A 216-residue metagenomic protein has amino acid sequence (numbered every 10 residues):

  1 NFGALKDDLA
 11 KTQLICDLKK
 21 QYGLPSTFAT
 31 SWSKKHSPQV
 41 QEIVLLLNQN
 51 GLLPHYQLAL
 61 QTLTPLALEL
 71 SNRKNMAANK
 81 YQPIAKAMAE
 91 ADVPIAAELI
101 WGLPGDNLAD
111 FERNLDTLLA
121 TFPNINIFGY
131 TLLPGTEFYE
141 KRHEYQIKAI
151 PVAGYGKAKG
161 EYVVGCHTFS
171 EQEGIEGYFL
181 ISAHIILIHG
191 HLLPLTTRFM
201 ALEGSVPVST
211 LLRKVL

Functional and structural regions predicted by a protein language model:
N1, S31-K35, G135, P194-S205: A glycine-rich phosphate-binding loop feature that marks nucleotide/adenosyl-phosphate handling sites
N1-A96, W101-L103: Conserved SAM/AdoMet-binding glycine-rich loop
C16, Q82-A85, A89, E112-F122 (+1 more regions): Short, well-ordered alpha-helical packing segments
V40-V44, L103-T121, E173: Catalytic cores of alpha/beta
T64, V93, A153-E161: Short acidic (Asp/Glu) and glycine-rich catalytic loops that position anionic groups and cofactors
F128-Y130: C-terminal compact regulatory domains
Y139-G156: Flexible glycine/proline-rich, aromatic-decorated loop/lid segments
V164, G174-L216: Radical SAM enzyme core and accessory elements
